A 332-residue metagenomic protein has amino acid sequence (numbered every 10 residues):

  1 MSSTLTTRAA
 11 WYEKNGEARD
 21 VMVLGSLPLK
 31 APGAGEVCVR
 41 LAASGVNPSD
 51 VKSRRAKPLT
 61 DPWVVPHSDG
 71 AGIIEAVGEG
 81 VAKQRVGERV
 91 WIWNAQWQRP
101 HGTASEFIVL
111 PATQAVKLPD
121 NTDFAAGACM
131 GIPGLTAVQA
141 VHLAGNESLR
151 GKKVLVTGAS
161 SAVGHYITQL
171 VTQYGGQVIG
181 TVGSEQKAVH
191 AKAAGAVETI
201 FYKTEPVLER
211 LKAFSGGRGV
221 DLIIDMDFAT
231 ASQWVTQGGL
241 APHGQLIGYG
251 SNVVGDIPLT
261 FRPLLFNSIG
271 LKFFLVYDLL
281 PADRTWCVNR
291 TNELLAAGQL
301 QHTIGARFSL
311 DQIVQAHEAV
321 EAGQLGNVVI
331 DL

Functional and structural regions predicted by a protein language model:
S2-L5, P281-L332: C-terminal hydrophobic helical "lid"/dimerization subdomain of Rossmann-like NAD(P)H-dependent oxidoreductases
P28-V46, R55-Q96: Glycine-rich beta-strand-centered segment in the early N-terminal region that forms part of a ligand/cofactor-binding
K83, N94-G158: NAD(P)H dinucleotide-binding glycine-rich loop of Rossmann-like/cofactor-binding domains, especially the beta1-alpha1
R89, K153, Q177, G244-Q245 (+1 more regions): Short glycine-centered segments of the SAM/dcSAM-binding site in methyltransferase folds
A128-T204: Mid-domain Rossmann-like dinucleotide-binding core that forms the NAD(H)/NADP(H) cofactor-binding site
L143-S148, S215-G216, G238: Glycine-rich helix-loop-beta junction characteristic of Rossmann-like nucleotide cofactor-binding loops
V207-G217: Short amphipathic alpha-helix with an adjacent loop that forms part of the alpha/beta core around
T230-L300: Glycine-rich phosphate-binding loop and adjacent beta-alpha segment of Rossmann(oid) nucleotide-cofactor-binding
